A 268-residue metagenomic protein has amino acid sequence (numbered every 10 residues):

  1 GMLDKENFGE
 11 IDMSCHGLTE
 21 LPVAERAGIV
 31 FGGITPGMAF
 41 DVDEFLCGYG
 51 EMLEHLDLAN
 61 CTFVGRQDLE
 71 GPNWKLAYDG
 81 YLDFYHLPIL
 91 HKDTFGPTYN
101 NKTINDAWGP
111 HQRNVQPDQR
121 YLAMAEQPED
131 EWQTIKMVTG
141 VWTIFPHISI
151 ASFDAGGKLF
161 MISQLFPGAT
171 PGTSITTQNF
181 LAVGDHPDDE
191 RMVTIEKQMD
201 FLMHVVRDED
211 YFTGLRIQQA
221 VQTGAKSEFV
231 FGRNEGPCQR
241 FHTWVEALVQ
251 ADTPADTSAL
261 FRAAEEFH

Functional and structural regions predicted by a protein language model:
G1-L18, P22: Long, hydrophobic, well-ordered secondary-structure blocks that form the structural core and pocket-lining surfaces
L21-H268: C-terminal catalytic domain of Rieske-type non-heme iron oxygenases
